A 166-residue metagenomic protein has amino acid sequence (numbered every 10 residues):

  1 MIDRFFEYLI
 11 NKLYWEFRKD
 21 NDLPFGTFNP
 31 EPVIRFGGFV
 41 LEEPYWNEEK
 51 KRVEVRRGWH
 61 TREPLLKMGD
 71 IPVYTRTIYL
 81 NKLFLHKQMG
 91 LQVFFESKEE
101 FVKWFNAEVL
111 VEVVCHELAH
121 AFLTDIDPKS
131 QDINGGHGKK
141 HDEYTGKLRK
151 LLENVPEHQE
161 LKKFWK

Functional and structural regions predicted by a protein language model:
M1-E112, A121-K166: Active-site-proximal or metal-binding-adjacent scaffold patches in catalytic folds
E117: Walker B catalytic acidic pair
